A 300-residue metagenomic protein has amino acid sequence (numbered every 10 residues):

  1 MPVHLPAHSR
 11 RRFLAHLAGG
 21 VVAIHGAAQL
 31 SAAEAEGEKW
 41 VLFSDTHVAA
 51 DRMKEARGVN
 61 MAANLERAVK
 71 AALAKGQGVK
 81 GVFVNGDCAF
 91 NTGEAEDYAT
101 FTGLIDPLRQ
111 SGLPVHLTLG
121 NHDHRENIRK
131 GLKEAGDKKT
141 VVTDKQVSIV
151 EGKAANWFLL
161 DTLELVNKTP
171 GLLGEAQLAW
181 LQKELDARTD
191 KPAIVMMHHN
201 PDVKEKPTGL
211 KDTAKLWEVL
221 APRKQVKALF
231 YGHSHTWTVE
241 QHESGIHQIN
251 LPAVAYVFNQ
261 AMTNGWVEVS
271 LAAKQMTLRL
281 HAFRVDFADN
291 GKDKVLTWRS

Functional and structural regions predicted by a protein language model:
P2-H25: N-terminal secretory signal peptides and thylakoid transit peptides that target proteins across membranes
A32-Y98: N-terminal active-site segment of His-dependent metallophosphoesterases
E34, V267-S300: A short C-terminal boundary segment appended to hydrolase-like catalytic domains
D45, G86-D87, G120-N121, H198 (+1 more regions): Active-site glycine-centered loops adjacent to acidic/histidine catalytic or metal-binding residues that shape
V48-K54, V166-N167, V257-N259, A288-D289: Short, solvent-exposed loop/turn elements at domain surfaces
E94-K183, A187-R188, P192, D212-Q225 (+2 more regions): Extended active-site neighborhood of metal-dependent phosphoesterases/phosphodiesterases
R188-K204: Short acidic, glycine-rich surface-loop motifs adjacent to enzyme active sites
M196-N200, K227-W237: Histidine-centered catalytic micro-motifs
